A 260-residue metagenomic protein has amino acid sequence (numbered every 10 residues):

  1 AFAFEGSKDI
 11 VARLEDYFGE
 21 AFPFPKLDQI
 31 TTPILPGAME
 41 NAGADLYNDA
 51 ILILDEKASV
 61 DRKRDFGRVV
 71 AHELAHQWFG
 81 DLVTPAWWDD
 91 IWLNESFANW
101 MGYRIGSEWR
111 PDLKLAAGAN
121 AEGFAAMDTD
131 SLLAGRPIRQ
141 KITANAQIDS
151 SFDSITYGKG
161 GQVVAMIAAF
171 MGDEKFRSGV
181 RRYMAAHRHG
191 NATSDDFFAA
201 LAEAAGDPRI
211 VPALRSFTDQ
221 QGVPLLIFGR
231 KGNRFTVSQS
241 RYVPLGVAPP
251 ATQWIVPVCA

Functional and structural regions predicted by a protein language model:
A1-S240, G246: Hydrophobic alpha-helical and helix-loop surface patches within well-folded domains that function as non-catalytic
A248-V256: Short coil-to-beta strand junction motifs in C2/discoidin
C259-A260: Extended acidic/polar, glycine-enriched regions that form or flank non-catalytic beta-rich accessory modules
